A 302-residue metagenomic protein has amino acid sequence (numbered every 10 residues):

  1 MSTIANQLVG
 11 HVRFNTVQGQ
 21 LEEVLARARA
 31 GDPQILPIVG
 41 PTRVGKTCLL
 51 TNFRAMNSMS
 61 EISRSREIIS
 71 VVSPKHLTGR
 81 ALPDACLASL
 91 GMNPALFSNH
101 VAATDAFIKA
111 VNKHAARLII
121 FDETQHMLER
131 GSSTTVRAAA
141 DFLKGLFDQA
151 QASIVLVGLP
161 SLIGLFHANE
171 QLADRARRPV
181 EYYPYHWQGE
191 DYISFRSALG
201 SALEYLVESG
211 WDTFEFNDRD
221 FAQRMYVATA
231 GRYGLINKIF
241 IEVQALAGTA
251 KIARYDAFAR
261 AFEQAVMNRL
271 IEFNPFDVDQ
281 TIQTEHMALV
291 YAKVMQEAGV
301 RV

Functional and structural regions predicted by a protein language model:
S2-V24: N-terminal pre-Walker A segment at the start of P-loop NTPase domains
I4-G10, G189, S197, S201-V302: C-terminal alpha-helical "lid" subdomain
Q18, T78-L82, P94-S153, D191-S194 (+2 more regions): Mid-core helix/loop region of P-loop NTP-binding domains shared across ATPases and GTPases
G31-T51: Walker A/P-loop nucleotide-binding motif
L50-A55, N237: The feature captures the helix immediately C-terminal to the Walker
A55-R66, G91-P94: Post-Walker A helix-loop "phosphate-sensing" segment adjacent to the P-loop in P-loop NTPases
R66-L77: A short hydrophobic beta-strand->loop->alpha-helix junction that borders the nucleotide-binding pocket of P-loop NTPases
A140-F216, D220: The catalytic "switch" region of P-loop NTPases
